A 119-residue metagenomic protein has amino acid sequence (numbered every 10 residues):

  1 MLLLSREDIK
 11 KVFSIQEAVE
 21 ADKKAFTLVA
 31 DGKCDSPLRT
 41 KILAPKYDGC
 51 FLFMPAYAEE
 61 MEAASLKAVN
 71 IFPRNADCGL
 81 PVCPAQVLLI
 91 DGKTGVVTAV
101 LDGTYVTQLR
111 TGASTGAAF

Functional and structural regions predicted by a protein language model:
M1-R110, S114-G116: N-terminal ligand-binding/catalytic initiation module
